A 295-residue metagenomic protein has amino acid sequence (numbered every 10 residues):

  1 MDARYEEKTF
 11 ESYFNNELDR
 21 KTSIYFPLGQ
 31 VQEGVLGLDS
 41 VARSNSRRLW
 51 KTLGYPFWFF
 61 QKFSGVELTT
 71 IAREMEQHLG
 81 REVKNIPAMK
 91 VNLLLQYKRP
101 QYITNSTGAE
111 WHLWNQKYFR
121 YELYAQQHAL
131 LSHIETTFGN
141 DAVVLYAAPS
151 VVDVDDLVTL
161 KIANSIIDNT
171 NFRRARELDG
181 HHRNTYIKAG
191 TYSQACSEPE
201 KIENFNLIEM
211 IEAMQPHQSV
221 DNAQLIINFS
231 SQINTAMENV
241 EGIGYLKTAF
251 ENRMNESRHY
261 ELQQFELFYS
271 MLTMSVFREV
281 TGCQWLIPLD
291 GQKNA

Functional and structural regions predicted by a protein language model:
M1-L36, V41-L53: Acidic-basic catalytic patches of nuclease active cores, encompassing PD-(D/E)XK and other metal-cofactor nuclease
L18-S23, N85-L93, P100-L246, E251: Acidic, metal/cofactor-coordinating or nucleic-acid-engaging core segments within structured domains
Y25-V31, E76-N85: Catalytic micro-motifs at enzyme active sites that drive phosphoryl/nucleotidyl and oxygen chemistry
V41-R43, W50-E67, G80-L113: Active-site ExK catalytic segment of metal-dependent nucleases
Q61, W114-K117, L272, P288: Enriched - but not universal
V66-L79, E122-H133: A Trp-anchored, charged/polar loop motif used as the substrate-binding/catalytic surface of acyl/ester-handling
T248-A295: Charge-dense, extended regions
